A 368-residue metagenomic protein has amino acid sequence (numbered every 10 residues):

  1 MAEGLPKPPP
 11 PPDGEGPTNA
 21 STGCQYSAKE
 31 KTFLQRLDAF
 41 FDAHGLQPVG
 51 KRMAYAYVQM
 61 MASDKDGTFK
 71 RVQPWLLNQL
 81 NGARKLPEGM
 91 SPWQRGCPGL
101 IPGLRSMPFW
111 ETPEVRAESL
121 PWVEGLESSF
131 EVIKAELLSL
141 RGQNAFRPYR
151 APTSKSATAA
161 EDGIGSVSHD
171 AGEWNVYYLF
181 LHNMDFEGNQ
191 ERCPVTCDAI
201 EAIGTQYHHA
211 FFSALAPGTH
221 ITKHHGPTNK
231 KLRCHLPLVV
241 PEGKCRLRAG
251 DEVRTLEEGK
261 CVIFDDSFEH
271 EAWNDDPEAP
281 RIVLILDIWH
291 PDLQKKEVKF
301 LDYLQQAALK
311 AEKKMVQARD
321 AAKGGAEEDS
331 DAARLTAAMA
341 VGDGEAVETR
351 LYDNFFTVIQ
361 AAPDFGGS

Functional and structural regions predicted by a protein language model:
A2-H225, G243-C245, I282, L293-S368: Fe(II)/2-oxoglutarate oxygenase catalytic core
H209, K231-C234: Short glycine-rich loop/turn motifs
P217, E252, F268: A generic "binding-loop/recognition-motif" signal
I221-H224, R246-L247, F264, H270-D276: Short beta-strand His + acidic residue motifs that chelate non-heme Fe in jelly-roll/DSBH and cupin folds
H225-P227, L238: Non-cytosolic beta-sheet module surface loops
R233-P237, I263, E278-Q294: A short hydrophobic beta-strand segment most commonly corresponding to one strand of the jelly-roll/cupin
L238-E258: A short beta-strand-loop-beta hairpin characteristic of the jelly-roll/cupin
T255-E269: Conserved metal-binding segment of the jelly-roll/cupin
